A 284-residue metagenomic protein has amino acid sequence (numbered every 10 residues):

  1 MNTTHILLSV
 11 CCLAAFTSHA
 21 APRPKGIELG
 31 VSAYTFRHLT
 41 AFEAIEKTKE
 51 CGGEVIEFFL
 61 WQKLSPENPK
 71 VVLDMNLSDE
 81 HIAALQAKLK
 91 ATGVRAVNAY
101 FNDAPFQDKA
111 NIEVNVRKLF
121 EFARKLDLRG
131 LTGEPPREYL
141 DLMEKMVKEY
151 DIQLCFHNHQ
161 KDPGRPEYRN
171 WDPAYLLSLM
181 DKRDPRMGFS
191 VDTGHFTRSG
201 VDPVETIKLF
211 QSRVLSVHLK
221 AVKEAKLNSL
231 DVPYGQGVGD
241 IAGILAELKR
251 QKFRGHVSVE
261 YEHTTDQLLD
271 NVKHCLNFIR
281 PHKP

Functional and structural regions predicted by a protein language model:
M1-L7: Bacterial N-terminal signal peptides that target proteins for export
L7-A15: Bacterial N-terminal signal peptides
H19, K88, T92-R95, F101-G188 (+1 more regions): Active-site acidic/histidine proton-transfer and metal-coordination neighborhood in alpha/beta enzyme cores
A21-A33, R37-V55, A84, P173-V191 (+1 more regions): Histidine-acidic metal/acid-base catalytic patches
T35-R37, L60-Q62, N102-P105, P136-Y139 (+4 more regions): Active-site-proximal loop/turn and secondary-structure-junction residues that shape catalytic pockets, frequently
L39-T40, N76-E80, N111-R117: Glycine-rich anion/phosphate-binding loops
I56-F59, A96-Y100, L131-E134, H256-V259: Short beta-strand segments at enzyme active-site cores
F59-A84: Glycine-rich, proline-tolerant flexible connector loops at the mouths of alpha/beta enzymes
